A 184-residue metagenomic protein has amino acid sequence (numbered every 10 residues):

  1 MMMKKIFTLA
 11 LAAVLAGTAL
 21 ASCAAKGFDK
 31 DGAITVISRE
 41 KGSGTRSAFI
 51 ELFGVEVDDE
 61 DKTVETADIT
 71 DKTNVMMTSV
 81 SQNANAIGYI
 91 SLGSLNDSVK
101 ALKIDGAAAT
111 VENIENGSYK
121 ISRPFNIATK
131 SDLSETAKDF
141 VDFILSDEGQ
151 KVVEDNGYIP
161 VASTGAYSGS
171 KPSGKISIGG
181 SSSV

Functional and structural regions predicted by a protein language model:
M1-L11: Positively charged n-region of N-terminal signal peptides that target proteins for export
A13-G17: Alpha-helical transmembrane segments
T18-S22: C-terminal motif of bacterial Sec signal peptides marking the signal peptidase cleavage site
C23-V184: Exported/periplasmic ABC-transporter solute-binding proteins
